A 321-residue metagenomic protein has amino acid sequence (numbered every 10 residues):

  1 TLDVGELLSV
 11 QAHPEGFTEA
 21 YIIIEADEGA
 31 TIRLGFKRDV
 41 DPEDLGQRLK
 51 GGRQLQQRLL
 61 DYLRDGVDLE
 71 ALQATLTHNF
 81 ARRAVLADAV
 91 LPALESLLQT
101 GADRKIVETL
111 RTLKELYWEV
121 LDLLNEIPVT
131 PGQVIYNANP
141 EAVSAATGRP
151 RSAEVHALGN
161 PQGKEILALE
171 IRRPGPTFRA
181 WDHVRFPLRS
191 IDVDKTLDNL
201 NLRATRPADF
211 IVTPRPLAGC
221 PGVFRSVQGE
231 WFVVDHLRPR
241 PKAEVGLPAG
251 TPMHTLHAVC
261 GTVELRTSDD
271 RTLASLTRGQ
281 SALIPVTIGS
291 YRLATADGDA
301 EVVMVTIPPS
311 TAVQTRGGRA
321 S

Functional and structural regions predicted by a protein language model:
T1-P131, E154-C260, T267, M304 (+1 more regions): Active-site region of the double-stranded beta-helix
L7, Q133-L158, T177, E244 (+2 more regions): Histidine-centered metal-chelating micro-motifs
G29, T262-E264, S290, D299: Structural motif
L124-I135, T267-I288: Short acidic-glycine-tyrosine-enriched beta hairpin
H257, R271-T277, D297-D299: Beta-rich accessory regions
E264-S268, A294: A generic structural motif
Y291, D299-Q314: Short, basic/aromatic-enriched C-terminal tail that caps enzymatic domains
R316-G318: Non-transmembrane, aqueous-exposed alpha-helical and coiled segments at domain scale
